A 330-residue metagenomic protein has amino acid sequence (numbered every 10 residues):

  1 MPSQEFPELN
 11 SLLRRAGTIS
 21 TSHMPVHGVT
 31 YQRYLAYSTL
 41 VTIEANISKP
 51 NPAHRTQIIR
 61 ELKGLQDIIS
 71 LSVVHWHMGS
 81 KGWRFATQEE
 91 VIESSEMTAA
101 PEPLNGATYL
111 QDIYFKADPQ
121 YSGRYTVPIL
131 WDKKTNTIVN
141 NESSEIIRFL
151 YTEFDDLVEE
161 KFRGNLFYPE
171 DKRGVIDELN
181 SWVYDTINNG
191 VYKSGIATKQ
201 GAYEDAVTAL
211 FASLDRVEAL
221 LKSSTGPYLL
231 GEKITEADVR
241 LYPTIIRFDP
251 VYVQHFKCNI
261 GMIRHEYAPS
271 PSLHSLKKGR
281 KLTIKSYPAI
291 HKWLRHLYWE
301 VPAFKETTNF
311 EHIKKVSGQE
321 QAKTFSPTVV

Functional and structural regions predicted by a protein language model:
M1-V330: C-terminal alpha-helical interaction module
